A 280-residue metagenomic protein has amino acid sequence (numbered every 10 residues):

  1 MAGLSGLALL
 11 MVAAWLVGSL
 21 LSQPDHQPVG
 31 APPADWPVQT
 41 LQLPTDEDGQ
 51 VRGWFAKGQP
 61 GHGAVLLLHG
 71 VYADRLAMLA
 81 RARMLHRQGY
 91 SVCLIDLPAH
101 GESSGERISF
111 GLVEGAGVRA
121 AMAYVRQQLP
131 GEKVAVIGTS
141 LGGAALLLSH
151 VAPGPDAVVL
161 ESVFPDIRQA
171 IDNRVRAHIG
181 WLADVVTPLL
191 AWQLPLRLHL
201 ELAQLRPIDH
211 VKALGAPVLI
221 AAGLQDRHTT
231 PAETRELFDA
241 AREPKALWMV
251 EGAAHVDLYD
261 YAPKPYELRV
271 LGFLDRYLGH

Functional and structural regions predicted by a protein language model:
A2-P44, V51-W54: An N-terminal hydrophobic leader/cap segment in hydrolases
A82-S104: Conserved alpha/beta-hydrolase
H100-L129, K133: Catalytic nucleophile-loop/oxyanion-hole region of alpha/beta-hydrolase and closely related hydrolase-like folds
L148-A203: Hydrolase active-site cap/lid region
A213-G215, I220-A222, D226: Short beta-strand/loop motif that positions the catalytic acidic residue of the alpha/beta-hydrolase fold
R227-E233: Conserved alpha/beta-hydrolase "acid-adjacent" motif
F238-V256: Catalytic histidine neighborhood in serine/cysteine hydrolases with alpha/beta-hydrolase-type architecture
A253-E267: Catalytic histidine-centered segment of alpha/beta-hydrolase-like enzymes
